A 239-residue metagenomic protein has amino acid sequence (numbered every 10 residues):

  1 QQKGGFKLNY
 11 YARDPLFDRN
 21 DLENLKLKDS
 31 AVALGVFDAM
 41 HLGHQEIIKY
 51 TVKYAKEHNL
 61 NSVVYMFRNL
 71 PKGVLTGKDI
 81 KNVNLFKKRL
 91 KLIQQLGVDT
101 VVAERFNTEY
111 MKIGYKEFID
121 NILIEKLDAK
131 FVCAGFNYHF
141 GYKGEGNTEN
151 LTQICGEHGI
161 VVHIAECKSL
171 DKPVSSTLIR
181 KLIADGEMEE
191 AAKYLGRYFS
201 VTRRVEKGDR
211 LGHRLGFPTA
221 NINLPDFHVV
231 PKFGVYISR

Functional and structural regions predicted by a protein language model:
Q2: Cationic, low-complexity basic patches in intrinsically disordered or flexible, solvent-exposed regions
F6-S30: Positively charged, low-complexity intrinsically disordered leader regions
D21-L85: N-terminal catalytic cores of NTP/NDP-binding nucleotidyl/phosphoryl-transfer enzymes
L70-T76, E109, Y138, P173-S175: A short acidic, helix-capping loop that chelates divalent metal ions and anchors anionic groups
K81-R89, I113-I119: Glycine-rich, highly charged phosphate/nucleotide-binding loops
L92-L96: ATP-dependent adenylation/nucleotidyltransferase module used to activate substrates
K116-D120, I124-R239: Active-site cores that bind ATP or allylic diphosphates and position pyrophosphate for catalysis
